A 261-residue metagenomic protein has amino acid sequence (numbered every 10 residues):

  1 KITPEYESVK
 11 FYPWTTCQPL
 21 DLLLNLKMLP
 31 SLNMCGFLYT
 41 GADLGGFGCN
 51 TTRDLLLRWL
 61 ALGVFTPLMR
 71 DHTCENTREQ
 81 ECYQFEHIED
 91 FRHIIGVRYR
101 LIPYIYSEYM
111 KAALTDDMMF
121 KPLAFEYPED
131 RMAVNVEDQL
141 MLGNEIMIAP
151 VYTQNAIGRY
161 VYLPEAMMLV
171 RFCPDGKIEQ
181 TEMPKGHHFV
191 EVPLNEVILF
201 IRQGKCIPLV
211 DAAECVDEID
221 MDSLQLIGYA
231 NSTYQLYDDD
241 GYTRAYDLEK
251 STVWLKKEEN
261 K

Functional and structural regions predicted by a protein language model:
K1-N195: Catalytic-domain carbohydrate-binding cleft regions of carbohydrate-active enzymes
E196-K261: Accessory, solvent-exposed terminal regions and/or long lumenal/extracellular loops of proteins
